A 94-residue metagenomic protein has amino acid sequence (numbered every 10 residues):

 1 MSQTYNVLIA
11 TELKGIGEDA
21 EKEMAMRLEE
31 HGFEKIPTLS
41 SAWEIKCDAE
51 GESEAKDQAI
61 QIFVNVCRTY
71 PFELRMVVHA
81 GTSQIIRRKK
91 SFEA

Functional and structural regions predicted by a protein language model:
M1-S2, G32-K35: Short, flexible, solvent-exposed loop/turn segments with mixed acidic/basic and small polar residues
Q3-V7: Short structural boundary motif marking the start of a folded domain
T11-D19: Short, surface-exposed ligand-recognition loops at beta-strand->loop->(often short) alpha-helix junctions that present
D19-E23, Q58: Generic recognition of short, well-ordered alpha-helical segments
E34-Q84: Short, intrinsically disordered low-complexity segments
Q84-A94: A mid-sequence interfacial segment
